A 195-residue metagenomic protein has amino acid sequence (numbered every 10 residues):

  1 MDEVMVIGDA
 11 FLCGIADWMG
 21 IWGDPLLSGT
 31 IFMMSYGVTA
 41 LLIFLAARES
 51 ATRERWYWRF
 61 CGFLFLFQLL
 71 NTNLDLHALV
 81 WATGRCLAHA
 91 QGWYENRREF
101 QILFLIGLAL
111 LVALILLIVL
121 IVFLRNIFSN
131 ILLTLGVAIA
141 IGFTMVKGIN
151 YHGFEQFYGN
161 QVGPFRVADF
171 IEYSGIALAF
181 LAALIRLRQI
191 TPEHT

Functional and structural regions predicted by a protein language model:
L12-N126, N130-P164, D169-P192: Terminal, non-globular segments
